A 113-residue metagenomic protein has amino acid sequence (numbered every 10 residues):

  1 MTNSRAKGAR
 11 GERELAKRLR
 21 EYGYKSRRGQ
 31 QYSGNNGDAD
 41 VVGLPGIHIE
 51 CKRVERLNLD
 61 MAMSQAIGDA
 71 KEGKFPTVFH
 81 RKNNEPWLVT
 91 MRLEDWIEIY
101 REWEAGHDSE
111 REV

Functional and structural regions predicted by a protein language model:
M1-V113: Catalytic phosphate/metal-binding cores of nucleic-acid and nucleotide-processing enzymes, i.e., regions that mediate
